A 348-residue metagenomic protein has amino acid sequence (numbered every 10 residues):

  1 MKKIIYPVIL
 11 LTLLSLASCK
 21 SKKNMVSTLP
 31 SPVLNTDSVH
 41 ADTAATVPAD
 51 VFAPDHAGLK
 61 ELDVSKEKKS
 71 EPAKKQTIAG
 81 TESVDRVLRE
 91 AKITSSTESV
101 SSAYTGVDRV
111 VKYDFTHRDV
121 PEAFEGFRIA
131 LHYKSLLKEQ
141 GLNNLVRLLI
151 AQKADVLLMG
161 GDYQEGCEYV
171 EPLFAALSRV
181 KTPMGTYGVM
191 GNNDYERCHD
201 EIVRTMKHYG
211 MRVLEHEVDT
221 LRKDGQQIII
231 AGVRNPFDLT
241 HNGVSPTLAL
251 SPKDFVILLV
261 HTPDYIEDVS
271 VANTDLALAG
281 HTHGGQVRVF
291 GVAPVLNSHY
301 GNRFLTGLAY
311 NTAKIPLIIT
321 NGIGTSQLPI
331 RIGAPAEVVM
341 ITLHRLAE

Functional and structural regions predicted by a protein language model:
K2-I9: Sec-dependent signal peptide recognition, specifically the positively charged N-region followed immediately by
Y6, C19-A130, L136, E348: Acidic, histidine-bearing metal-coordination/catalytic regions of metal-dependent phosphoesterases
G106, A123-R204, H208-R212: Membrane-embedded segments
D108, Y113-A130, M211-R212, D219-G232 (+2 more regions): Beta-strand-turn-beta hairpins that frame and shape the catalytic cleft of phosphate-ester-processing enzymes
L131-L136, G161-Y163, N192-N193, E217-V218 (+4 more regions): Active-site metal-binding loops of divalent metal-dependent hydrolases
R204, H208-M211, K223-V260, I266-D268 (+2 more regions): Binuclear metal-dependent hydrolase catalytic cores centered on His/Asp/Glu-rich metal-binding motifs
P263-T342, A347-E348: Conserved beta-sheet core of the metallophosphoesterase superfamily
